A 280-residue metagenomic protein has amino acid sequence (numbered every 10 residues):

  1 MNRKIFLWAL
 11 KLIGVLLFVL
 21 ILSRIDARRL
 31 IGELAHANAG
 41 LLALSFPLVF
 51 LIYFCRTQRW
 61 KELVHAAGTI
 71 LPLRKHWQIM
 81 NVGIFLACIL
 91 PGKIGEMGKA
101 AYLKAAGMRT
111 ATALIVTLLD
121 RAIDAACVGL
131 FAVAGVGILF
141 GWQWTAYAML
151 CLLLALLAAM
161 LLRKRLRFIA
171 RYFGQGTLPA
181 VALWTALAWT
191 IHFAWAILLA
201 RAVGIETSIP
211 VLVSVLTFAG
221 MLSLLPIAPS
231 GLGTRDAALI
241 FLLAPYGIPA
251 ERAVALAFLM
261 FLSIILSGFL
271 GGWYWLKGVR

Functional and structural regions predicted by a protein language model:
M1-N81, V128, G135-I227, I248-R280: Predominantly cytoplasmic-facing regulatory/coupling regions of multi-pass membrane proteins
W8, Y53, K93, T117-R121 (+2 more regions): Hydrophobic transmembrane-helix microenvironments that flank and shape a buried ionizable site
K61-V64, M97-A101, A237-L239: Helix-loop junctions and terminal segments of transmembrane helices in multi-pass membrane transport/translocation
W77-A105: Extended non-transmembrane interhelical loops and adjacent amphipathic helices of multipass membrane proteins
G83-I84, C88, D120-D124, M260: Structural signature of transmembrane alpha-helices in multi-pass secondary transporters
G83-P91, T217-L232, D236: Transmembrane alpha-helix interface/packing and boundary motifs in multi-pass membrane proteins, characterized by
A100-I138, Y147-M149: Hydrophobic alpha-helical segments and helix pairs
L103-A111, V215, A237-R252: Interfacial segments of multi-pass membrane proteins
